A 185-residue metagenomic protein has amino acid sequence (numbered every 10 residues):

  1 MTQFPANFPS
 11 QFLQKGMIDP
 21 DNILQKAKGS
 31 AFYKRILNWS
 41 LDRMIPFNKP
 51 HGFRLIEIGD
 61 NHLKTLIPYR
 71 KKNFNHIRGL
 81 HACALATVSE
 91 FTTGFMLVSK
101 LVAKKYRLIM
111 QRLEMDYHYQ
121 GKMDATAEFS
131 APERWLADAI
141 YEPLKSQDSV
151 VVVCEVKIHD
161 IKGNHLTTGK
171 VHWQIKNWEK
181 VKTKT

Functional and structural regions predicted by a protein language model:
F4-K28, F32, G121, P132-T185: HotDog/MaoC-like acyl-thioester-processing domains
Y33-D42, F47-N48, L136-A139: Short Pro/Gly-enriched beta-strand edge/turn motifs at strand-loop
K49, I109-Q111, A125, V152-C154 (+1 more regions): Hydrophobic core residues within well-ordered beta-strands of beta-rich domains
K49-L55, Q111-D116, A139-Y141: Short structured motifs
P50-L80: Catalytic strand-loop segment that frames the active site of acyl-thioester-processing enzymes
R54, E114-D116, E128-S130, K157 (+1 more regions): Residues located in well-ordered beta-strands
P68, K72-K100: A short mixed-secondary-structure module that forms the rim of ligand-binding clefts
M96-R134: Hydrophobic beta-strand-centered segment that forms part of the acyl-chain substrate-binding groove
